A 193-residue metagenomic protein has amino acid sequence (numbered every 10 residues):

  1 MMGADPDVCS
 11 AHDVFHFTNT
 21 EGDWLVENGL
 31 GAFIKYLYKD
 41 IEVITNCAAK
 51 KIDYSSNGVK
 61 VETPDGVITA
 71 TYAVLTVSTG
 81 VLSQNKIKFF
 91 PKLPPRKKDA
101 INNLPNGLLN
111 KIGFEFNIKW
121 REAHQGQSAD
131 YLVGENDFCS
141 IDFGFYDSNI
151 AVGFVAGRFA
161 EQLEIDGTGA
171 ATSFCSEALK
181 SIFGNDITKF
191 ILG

Functional and structural regions predicted by a protein language model:
M1-G193: FAD-dinucleotide binding site
